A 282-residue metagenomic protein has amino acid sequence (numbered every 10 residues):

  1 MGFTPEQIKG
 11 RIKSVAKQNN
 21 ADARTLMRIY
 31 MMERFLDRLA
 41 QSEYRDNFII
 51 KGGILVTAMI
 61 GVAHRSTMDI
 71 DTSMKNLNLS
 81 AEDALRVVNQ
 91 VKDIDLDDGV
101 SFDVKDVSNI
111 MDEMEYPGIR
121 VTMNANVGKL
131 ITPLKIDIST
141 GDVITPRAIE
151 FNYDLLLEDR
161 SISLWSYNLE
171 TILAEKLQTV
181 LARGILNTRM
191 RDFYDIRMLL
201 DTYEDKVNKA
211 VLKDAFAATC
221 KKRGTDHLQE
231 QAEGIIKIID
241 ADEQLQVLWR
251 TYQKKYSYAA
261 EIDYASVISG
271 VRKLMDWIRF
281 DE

Functional and structural regions predicted by a protein language model:
M1-F48, T57-S66, I70-E282: Structured mid-to-C-terminal alpha-helical surface segments
